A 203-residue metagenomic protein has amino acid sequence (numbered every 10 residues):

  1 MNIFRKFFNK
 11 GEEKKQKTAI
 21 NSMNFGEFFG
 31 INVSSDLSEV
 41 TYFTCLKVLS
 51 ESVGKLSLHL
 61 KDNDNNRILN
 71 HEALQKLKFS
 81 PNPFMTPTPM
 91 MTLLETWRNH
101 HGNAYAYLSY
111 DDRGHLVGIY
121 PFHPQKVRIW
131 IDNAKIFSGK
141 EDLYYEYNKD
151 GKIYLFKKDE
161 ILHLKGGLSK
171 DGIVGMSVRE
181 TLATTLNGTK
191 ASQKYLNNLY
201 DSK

Functional and structural regions predicted by a protein language model:
M1-K203: Structured, contiguous alpha/beta core segments that scaffold functional sites
